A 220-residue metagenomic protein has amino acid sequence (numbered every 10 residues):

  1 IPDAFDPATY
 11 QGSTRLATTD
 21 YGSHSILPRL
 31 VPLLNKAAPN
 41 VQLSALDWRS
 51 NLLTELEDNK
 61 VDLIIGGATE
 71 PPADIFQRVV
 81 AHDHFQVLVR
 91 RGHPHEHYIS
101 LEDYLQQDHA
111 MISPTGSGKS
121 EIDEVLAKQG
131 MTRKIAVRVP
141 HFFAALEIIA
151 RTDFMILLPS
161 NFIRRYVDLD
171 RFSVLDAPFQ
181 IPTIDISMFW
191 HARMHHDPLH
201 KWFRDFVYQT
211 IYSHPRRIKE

Functional and structural regions predicted by a protein language model:
I1-R15, A73-Q77: Short helix-loop hinge/linker segments at domain boundaries
T9-T69, V139: Central regulatory/effector-binding core of bacterial HTH transcription factors
G12-A17, I64, L88, A110 (+2 more regions): Short, well-ordered beta-strand segments
S25, G67, H95-I99, Q107-Q129 (+3 more regions): Secondary-structure junction motif
K36-N40, R151, S160-S173, F179-E220: C-terminal effector-binding regulatory domain of bacterial HTH transcription factors
W48-V61, G66-G67, T115-V174: Hydrophobic hinge/microswitch elements
P72-H109: Flexible hinge/capping segments at coil-to-helix
V79, Q86-L88, M155, S173 (+1 more regions): Residues embedded in well-ordered beta-strands
